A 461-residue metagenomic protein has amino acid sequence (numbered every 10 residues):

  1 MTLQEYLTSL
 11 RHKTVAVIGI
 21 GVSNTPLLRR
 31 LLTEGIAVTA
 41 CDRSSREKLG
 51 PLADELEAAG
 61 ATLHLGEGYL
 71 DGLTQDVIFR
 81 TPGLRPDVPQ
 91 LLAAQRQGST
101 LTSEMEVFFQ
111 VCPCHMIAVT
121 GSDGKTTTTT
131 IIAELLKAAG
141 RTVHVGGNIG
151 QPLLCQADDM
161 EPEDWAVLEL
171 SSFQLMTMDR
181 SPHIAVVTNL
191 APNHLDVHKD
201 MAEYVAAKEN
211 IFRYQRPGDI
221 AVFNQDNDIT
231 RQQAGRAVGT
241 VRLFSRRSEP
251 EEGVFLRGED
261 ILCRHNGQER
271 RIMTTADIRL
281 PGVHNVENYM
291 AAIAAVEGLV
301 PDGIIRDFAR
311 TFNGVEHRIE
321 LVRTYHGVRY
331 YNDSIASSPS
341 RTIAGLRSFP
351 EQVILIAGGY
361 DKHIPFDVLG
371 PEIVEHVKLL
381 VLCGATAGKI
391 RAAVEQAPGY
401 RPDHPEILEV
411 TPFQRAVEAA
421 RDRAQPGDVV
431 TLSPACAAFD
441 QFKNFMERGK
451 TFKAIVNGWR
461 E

Functional and structural regions predicted by a protein language model:
M1-S103, V107, P301: N-terminal leader/targeting and accessory segments in enzymes
L3-T14, N24-E34, T142, T274-K378: Nucleotide phosphate-binding/pyrophosphate-handling subdomain across enzymes that bind or process nucleotide phosphates
R29, L70-L73, P82-Q225, I229-T240 (+4 more regions): Phosphate-binding loop of NTP-binding sites
L31, I78, V119, N148 (+11 more regions): Residue-level signal for inorganic ion chemistry
A37-S44, A221-Q225, I356-A357, H376-A385: Short internal beta-strands
T39-R43, H64-E67, T102-E106, H144 (+5 more regions): Beta-strand->loop->alpha-helix junctions that form or flank phosphate-binding loops in nucleotide-handling enzymes
L52-D54, A59, V368-D428: C-terminal helical cap/extension that packs against the catalytic core of soluble nucleotide-cofactor enzymes
M178-S181, I211-P217, G235-A237, S348-P350 (+2 more regions): Short, conserved loop/helix-junction motifs that constitute active-site signature segments in enzyme catalytic cores
